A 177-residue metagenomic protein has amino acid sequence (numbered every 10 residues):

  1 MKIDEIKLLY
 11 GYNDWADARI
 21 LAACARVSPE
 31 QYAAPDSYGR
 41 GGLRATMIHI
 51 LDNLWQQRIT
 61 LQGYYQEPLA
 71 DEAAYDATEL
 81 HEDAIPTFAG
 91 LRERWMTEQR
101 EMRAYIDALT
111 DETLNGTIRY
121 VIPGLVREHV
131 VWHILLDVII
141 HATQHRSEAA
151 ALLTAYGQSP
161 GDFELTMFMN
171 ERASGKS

Functional and structural regions predicted by a protein language model:
M1: An N-terminal RHG(E/S)-centered segment typical of histidine phosphatases
K7-A22, R26-T78, V121-S177: Short, contiguous alpha-helical
E79-Y120, E128-L152: Acidic/histidine-rich alpha-helical segments that form the ligand environment of transition-metal centers
